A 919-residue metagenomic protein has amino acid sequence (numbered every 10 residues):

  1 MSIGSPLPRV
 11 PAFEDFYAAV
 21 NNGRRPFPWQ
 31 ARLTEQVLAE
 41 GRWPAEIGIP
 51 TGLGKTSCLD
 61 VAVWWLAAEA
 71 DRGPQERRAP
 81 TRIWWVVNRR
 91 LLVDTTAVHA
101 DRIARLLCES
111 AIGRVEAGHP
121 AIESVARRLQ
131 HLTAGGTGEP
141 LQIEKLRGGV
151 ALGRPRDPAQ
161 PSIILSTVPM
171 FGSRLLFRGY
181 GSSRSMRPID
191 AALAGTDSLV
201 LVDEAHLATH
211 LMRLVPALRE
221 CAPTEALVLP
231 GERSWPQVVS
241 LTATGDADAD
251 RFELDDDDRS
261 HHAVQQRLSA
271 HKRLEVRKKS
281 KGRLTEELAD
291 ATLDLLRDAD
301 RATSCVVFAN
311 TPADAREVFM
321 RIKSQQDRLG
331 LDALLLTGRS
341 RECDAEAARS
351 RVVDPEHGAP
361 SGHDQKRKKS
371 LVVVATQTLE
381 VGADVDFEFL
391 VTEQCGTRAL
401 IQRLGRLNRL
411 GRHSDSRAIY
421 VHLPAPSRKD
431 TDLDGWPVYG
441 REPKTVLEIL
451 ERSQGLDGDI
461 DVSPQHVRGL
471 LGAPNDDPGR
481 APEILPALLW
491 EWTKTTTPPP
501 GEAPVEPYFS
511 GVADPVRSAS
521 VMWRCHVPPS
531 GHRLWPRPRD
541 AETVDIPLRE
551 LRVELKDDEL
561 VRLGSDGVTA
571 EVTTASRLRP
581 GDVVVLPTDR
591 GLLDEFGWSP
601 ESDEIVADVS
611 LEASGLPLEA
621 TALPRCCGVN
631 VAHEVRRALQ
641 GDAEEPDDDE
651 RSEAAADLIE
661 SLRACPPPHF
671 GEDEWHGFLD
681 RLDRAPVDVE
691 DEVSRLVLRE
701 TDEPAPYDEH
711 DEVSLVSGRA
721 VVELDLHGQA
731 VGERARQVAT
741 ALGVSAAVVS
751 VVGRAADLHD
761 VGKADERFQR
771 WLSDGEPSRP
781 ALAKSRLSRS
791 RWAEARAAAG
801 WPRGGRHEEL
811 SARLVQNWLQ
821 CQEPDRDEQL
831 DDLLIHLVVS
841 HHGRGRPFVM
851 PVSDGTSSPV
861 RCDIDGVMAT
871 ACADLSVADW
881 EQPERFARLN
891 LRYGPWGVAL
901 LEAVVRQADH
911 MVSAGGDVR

Functional and structural regions predicted by a protein language model:
S2-I49: Conserved pre-motif I regulatory segment
R42-A62: Walker A/P-loop
R77-R105, E109-I122, P169-S173, A208 (+1 more regions): Conserved Walker A/P-loop ATP-binding site and its immediately adjacent core in helicase/helicase-like ATPase domains
R82-T96, A100, L296-Q325, L334-L335: Conserved strand-helix element at the start of the C-terminal RecA-like helicase core
C108-R184: Inter-Walker segment of RecA-like/P-loop motor cores
D203, V438-R441, S714-V721, T740-R919: Divalent metal-dependent catalytic cores for phosphoryl transfer on phosphate-bearing substrates
L229-D300: Interdomain hinge/linker at the junction between the two RecA-like core domains of SF2 helicases
L293-D294, A302, E317, R321-G338 (+9 more regions): C-terminal helicase lobe and adjacent C-terminal extensions/tails of nucleic-acid helicase motors
